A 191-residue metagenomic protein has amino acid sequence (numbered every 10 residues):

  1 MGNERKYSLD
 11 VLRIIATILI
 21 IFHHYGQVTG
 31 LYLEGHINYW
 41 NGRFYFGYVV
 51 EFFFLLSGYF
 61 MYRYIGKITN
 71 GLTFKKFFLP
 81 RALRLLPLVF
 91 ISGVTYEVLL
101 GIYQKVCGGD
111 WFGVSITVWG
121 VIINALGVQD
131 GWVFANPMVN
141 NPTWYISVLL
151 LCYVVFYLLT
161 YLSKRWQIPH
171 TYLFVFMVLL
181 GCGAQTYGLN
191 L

Functional and structural regions predicted by a protein language model:
G2-K6, K67-F77, L159-H170: Membrane-interface helix-boundary motifs at transmembrane edges
R5-L19, I102-F112, P169-M177: Alpha-helical transmembrane segments of integral membrane proteins, especially early/N-terminal helices
R5-S8, G42-V49, N136-N140, W144 (+1 more regions): Membrane-embedded glycan-lipid processing machinery
Y7-K67, L85-G93: Functionally critical transmembrane alpha-helices in membrane proteins and complexes, commonly lining
L12-F22, L55, I91-T95, L99 (+4 more regions): Lipid-exposed faces of alpha-helical membrane segments in multi-pass integral membrane proteins
F22-T29, Y59, V94, V98-V106 (+5 more regions): Structural signature of transmembrane alpha-helix termini at the membrane-water interface
G47-E51, Y64-G127, C152: Transmembrane alpha-helical segments and their boundary/interface "anchor" motifs in multi-pass integral membrane
I116-S147, C152-L191: Aromatic-enriched alpha-helical transmembrane segments of multi-pass intramembrane proteins
